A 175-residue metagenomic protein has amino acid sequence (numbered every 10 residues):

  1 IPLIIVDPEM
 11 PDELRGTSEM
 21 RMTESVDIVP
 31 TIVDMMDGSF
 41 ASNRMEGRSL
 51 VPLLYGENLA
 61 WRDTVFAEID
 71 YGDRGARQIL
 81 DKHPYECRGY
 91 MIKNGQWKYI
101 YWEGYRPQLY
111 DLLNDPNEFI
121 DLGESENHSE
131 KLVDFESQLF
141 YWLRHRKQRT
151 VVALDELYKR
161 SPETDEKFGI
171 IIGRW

Functional and structural regions predicted by a protein language model:
I1-D63, A67-E68: Substrate-binding rim/cap in mid-to-C-terminal beta-strand-loop elements of soluble/periplasmic
L3, L109-L112, L122, L132 (+1 more regions): Generic leucine side-chain signal with a strong bias for well-ordered alpha-helical environments
E9, D37, N58-L59, W97 (+2 more regions): Generic structural signal for secondary-structure transition and capping sites
T17-E19, D121-E126: Short histidine-centered catalytic/ligand-binding loop motif
T23-P30, M45-R48, E86, N94 (+5 more regions): A structural signal for well-ordered alpha-helical segments within the folded catalytic domains of diverse enzymes
A67-E124, K159, E163-T164, I171-W175: C-terminal, low-complexity/hydrophilic appendages and adjacent surface loops of extracellular/periplasmic anionic
E124-W175: Long, internal low-complexity/basic segments
